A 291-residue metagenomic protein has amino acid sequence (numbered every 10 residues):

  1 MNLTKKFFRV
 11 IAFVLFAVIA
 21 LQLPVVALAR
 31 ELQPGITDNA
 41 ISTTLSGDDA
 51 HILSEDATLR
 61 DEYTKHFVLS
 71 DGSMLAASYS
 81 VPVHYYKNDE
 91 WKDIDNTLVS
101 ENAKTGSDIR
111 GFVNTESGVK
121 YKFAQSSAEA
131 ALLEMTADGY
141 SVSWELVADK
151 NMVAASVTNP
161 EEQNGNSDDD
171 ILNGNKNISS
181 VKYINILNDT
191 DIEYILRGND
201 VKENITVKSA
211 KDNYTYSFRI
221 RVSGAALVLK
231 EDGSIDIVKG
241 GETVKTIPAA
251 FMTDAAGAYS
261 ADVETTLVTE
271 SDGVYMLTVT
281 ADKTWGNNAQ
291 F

Functional and structural regions predicted by a protein language model:
M1-T4: N-terminal hydrophobic targeting signals that begin at the initiator methionine
K6-A20: Sec-dependent N-terminal signal peptides
K6-F7, L23, Q163-N164: Intrinsic disorder/low-complexity segments enriched in polar/small residues
F8-A12, A27, Q33: Sequence-pattern detector for short linear motifs and compositional/periodic biases rather than a specific fold
I19-L28: C-terminal segment of classical bacterial N-terminal signal peptides
R30-F291: Residues that cap or anchor secondary-structure elements
